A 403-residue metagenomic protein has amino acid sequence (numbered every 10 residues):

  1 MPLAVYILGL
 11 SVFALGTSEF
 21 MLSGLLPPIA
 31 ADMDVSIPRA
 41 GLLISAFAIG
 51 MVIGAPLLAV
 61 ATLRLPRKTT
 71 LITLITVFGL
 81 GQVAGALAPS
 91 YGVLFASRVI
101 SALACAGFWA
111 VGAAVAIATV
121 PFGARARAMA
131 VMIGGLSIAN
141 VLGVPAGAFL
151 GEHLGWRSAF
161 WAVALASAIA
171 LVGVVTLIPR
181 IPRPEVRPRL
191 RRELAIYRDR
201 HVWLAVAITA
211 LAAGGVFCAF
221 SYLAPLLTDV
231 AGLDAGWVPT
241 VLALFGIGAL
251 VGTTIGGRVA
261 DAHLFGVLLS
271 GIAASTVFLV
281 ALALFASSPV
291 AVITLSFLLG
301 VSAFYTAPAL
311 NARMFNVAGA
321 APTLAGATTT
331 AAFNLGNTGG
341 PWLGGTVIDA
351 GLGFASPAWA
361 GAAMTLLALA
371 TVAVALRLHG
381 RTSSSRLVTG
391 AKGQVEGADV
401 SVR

Functional and structural regions predicted by a protein language model:
D34, P66, L87-V93, A104 (+2 more regions): Helix-breaking motifs and short loop linkers at transmembrane-helix boundaries and internal kinks in secondary membrane
I53-G92: Conserved MFS/SLC helix-loop-helix module at the cytosolic interface between two early adjacent transmembrane helices
A55-R67, G252-L264, I348-D349: Helix-to-loop junctions at the C-terminal end of transmembrane segments in multipass secondary transporters
V77, G81-A84, G92-S101, V290-L298: Paired small-residue
S97-S137: Cytoplasmic helix-loop-helix junction between adjacent transmembrane helices in 12-TM secondary transporters
A164-P184, T371-A375: C-terminal membrane-cytosol helix-exit motif in multi-pass small-molecule transporters
G266-L310: C-terminal transmembrane helical hairpin of 12-TM major facilitator-type secondary transporters
V317-F354, G361: A late C-terminal transmembrane helix in Major Facilitator Superfamily
